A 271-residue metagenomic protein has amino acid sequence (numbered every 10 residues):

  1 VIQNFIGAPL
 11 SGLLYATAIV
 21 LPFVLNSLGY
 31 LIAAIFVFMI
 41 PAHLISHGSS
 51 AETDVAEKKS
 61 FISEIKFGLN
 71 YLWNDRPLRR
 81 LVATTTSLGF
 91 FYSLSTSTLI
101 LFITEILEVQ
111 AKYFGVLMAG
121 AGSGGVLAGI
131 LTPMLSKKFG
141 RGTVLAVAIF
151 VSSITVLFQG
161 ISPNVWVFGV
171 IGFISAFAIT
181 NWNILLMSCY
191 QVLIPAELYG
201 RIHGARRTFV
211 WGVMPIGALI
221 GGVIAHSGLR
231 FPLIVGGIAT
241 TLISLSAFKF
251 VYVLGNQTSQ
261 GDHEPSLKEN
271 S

Functional and structural regions predicted by a protein language model:
V1, P9, S60, P77 (+1 more regions): Amphipathic alpha-helical recognition patches that constitute DNA-binding helices
V1-G48, A119, S123, I220-V223 (+1 more regions): Hydrophobic alpha-helical transmembrane segments
P9, L81, T98, I184-L185: Transmembrane alpha-helix boundary/hinge residues in polytopic small-molecule transporters
A16, I40, N70-N74, Y92: Residues at helix-coil transition
V24, A83-T84, G204: Phosphate-coordinating loops and pocket residues in cytosolic domains that bind phosphorylated ligands
V37-V55, T180-I194: Juxtamembrane interface at the ends
H43-A83, L267-S271: Juxtamembrane intracellular "pre-TM" segments in multi-pass secondary transporters
K66, W73, S87, Y92-S93 (+1 more regions): C-terminal transmembrane bundle of multi-pass solute transporters/carriers
